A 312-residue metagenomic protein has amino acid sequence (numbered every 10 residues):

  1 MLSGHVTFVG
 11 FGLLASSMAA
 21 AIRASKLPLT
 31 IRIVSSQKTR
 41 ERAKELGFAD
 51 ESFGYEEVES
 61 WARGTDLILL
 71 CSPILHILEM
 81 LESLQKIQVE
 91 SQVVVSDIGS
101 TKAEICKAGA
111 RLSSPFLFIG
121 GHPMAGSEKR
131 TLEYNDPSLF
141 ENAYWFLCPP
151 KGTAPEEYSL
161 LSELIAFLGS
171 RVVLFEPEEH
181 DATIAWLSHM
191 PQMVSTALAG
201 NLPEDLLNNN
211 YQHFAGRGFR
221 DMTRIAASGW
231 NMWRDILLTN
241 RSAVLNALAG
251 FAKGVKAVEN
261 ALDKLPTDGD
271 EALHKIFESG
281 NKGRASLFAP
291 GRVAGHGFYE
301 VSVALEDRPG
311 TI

Functional and structural regions predicted by a protein language model:
M1-S60, L67: NAD(P)+-binding Rossmann beta1-loop-alpha1 motif at the extreme N-terminus of oxidoreductases
V58-V89, V94-S96: Rossmann-like NAD(P)-binding element
M80-E133: Rossmann-like NAD(P)(H) cofactor-binding subdomain of soluble oxidoreductases
L139-I225: Internal alpha-helical scaffold of NAD(P)-dependent oxidoreductase catalytic cores
N208-S279: Interdomain hinge/lid region at the active-site interface of Rossmann-like NAD(P)-dependent oxidoreductases
G283-I312: A conserved regulatory-domain signal marking ACT and ACT-like small-molecule sensing domains and adjacent regulatory
